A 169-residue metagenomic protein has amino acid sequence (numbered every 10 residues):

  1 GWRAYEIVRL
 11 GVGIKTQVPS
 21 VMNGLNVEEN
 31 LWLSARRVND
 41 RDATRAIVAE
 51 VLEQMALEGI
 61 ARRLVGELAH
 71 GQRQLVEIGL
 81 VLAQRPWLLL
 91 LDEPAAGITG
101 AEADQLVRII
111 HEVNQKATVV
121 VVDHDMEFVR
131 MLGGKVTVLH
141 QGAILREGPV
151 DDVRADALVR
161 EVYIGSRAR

Functional and structural regions predicted by a protein language model:
G1-R169: Glycine-rich phosphate-binding loops of nucleotide-dependent enzymes
